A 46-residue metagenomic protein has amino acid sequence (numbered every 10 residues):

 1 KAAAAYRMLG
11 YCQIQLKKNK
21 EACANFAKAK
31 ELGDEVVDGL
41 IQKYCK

Functional and structural regions predicted by a protein language model:
K1, G33-D34: Short helix-capping/linker turns of helical repeat alpha-solenoids
A4, V36-G39: Start-of-helix register in tetratricopeptide repeats
M8, L40-K43: Canonical tetratricopeptide repeat
